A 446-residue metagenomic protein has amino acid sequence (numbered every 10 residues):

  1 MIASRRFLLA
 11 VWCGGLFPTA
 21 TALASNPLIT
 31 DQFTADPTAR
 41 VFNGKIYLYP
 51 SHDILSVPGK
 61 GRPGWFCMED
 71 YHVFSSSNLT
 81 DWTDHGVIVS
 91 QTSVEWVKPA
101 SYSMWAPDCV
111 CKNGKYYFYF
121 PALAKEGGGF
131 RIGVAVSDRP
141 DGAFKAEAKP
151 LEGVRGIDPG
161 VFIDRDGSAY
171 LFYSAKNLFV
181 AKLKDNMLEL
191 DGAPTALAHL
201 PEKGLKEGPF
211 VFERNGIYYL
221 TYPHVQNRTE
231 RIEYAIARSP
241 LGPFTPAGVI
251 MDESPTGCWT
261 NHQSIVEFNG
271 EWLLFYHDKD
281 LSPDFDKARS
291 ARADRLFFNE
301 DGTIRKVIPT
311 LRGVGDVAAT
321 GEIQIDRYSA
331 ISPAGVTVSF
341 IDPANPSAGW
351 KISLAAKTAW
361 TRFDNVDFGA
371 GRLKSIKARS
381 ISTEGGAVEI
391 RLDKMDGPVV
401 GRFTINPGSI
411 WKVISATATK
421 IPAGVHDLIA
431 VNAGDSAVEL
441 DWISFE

Functional and structural regions predicted by a protein language model:
M1-A10: Bacterial N-terminal signal peptides that target proteins for export
S4, T21-L23: Serine/threonine-rich, low-complexity intrinsically disordered segments
L9-T19: Bacterial N-terminal signal peptides
L23-R402, N406-E446: Carbohydrate-active catalytic/glycan-binding domains of CAZyme proteins, especially the secreted or lumenal ectodomains
